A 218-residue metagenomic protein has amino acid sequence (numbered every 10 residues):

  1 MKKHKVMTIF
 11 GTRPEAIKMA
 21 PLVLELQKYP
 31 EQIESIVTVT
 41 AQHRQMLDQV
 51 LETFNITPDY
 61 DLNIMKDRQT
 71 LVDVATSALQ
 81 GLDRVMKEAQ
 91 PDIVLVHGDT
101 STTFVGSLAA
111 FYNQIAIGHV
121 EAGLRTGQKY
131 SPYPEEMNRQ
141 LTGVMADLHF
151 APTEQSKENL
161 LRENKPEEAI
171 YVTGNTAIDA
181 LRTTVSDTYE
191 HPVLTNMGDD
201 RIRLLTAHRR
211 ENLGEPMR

Functional and structural regions predicted by a protein language model:
M1-A41: N-terminal subdomain of nucleotide-sugar transferases
M7, L95, R203-L204: Conserved beta-strand elements of the Class I
E31-G81: Conserved nucleotide-sugar phosphate-binding/catalytic loop shared by glycosyltransferases and other
T38-T40, R44-Q45, M145-P216: A nucleotide-sugar donor-handling region in carbohydrate enzymes
R44-Q45, R68, G123-Q128, I178-D179: Short gly/pro/ser/thr-enriched loop/turn and capping motifs at secondary-structure boundaries
Q90-D92: Proline-aspartate-enriched helix->loop->beta-strand connector
L95-N113: An aromatic- and histidine-rich active-site surface loop
H119-Y133, M145-D147: A short, histidine- and acid-enriched strand-loop-helix "catalytic/donor-clamping" loop that lines the nucleotide-sugar
